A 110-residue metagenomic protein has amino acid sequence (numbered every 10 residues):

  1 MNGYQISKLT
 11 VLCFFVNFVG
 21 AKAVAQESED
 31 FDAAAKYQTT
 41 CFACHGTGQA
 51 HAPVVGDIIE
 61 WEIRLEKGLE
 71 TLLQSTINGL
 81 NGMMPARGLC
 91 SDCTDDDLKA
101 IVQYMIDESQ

Functional and structural regions predicted by a protein language model:
M1-F31, V102-Q110: Post-cleavage N-terminal segment of exported redox proteins
S28-D32, G56-I59, I63, K67 (+2 more regions): Residues at secondary-structure transition points
F31-T39: Local sequence-structure signature of Cys/Sec-based thiol-disulfide redox active-site neighborhoods
T40-T47, I101, M105: The canonical Cys-X-X-Cys-His
A43-Q74: Gly/Gly-Pro-rich "capping" loops immediately C-terminal to redox-active cysteine motifs in periplasmic/lumenal
V54, S75-A100, M105-E108: Axial heme c-ligation environment in periplasmic c-type cytochrome domains
